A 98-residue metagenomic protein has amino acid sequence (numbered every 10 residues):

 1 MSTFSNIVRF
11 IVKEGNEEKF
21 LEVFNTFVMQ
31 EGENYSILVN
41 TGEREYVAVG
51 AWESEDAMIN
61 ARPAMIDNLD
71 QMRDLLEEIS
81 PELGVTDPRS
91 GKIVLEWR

Functional and structural regions predicted by a protein language model:
M1-T3, R9-I11, N34-V47, Q71-R98: Glycine-rich beta-strand-turn "strand-cap" elements at beta-sheet edges
R9-L21: Short, surface-exposed ligand-recognition loops at beta-strand->loop->(often short) alpha-helix junctions that present
V12, W52-E53: Short beta-strand segments enriched in hydrophobic/aromatic residues within well-folded beta-rich domains
G15, E43, D56: Short alpha-helical
E18, E53-I66: Short amphipathic alpha-helices within nucleic acid-binding modules
E18-Q30: Short amphipathic alpha-helix segments
F24, R62-M65, L69, L76: Short amphipathic alpha-helical/adjacent loop interface patches that line ligand and macromolecule-binding sites
V28-G32, D67-Q71: A common structural junction motif
